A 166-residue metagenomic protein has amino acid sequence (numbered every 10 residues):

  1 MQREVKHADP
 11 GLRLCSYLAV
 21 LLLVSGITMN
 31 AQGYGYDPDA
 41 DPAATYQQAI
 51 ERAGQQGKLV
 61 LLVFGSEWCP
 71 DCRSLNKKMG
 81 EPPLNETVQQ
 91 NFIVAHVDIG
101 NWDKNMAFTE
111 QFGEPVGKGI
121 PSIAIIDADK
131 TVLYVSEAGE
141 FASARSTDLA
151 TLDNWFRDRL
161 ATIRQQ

Functional and structural regions predicted by a protein language model:
M1-L12: N-terminal secretory signal peptides that target proteins for export/translocation
C15-G26: Bacterial N-terminal signal peptides
A31-G35: Boundary at the C-terminal end of the N-terminal hydrophobic targeting segment
P42-K58: A short beta-strand-turn-helix
G57-E67: Short active-site neighborhood of thiol/selenol oxidoreductases, capturing the structured segment around
R73-T87: Typically the conserved alpha-helix immediately C-terminal to a functionally engaged Cys/Sec in thioredoxin-like
N85-N105: Thiol-based oxidoreductase modules, predominantly thioredoxin-like and allied folds used for disulfide exchange
K118, S122-R164: Non-catalytic, surface beta->alpha helical segment in thiol-disulfide oxidoreductase systems
